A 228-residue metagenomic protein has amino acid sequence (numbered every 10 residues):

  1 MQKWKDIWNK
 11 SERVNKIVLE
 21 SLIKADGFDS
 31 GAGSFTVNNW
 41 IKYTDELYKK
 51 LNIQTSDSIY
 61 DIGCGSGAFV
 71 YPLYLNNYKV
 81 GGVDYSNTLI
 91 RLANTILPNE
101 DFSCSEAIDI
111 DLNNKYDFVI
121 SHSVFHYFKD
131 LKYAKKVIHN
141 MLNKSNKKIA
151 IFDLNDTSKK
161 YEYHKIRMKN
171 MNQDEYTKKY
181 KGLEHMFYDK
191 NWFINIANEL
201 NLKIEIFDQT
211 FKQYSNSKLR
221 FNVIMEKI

Functional and structural regions predicted by a protein language model:
M1-N52: Conserved class I S-adenosyl-L-methionine
S56-G63: Conserved class I S-adenosyl-L-methionine
S66-A107: Class I SAM-dependent methyltransferase SAM/SAH-binding core
I120: A conserved beta-strand element that flanks and buttresses the S-adenosyl-L-methionine
S123-Y127: Short catalytic micro-motifs in class I SAM-dependent methyltransferases
F128-N140: A short, conserved alpha-helix within the catalytic core of class I
N146-L154: Conserved beta-strand signature within the Rossmann-like core of class I S-adenosyl-L-methionine
N155-E199, I206-Q209: C-terminal alpha-helical "lid/dimerization" subdomain adjacent to the S-adenosyl-L-methionine
